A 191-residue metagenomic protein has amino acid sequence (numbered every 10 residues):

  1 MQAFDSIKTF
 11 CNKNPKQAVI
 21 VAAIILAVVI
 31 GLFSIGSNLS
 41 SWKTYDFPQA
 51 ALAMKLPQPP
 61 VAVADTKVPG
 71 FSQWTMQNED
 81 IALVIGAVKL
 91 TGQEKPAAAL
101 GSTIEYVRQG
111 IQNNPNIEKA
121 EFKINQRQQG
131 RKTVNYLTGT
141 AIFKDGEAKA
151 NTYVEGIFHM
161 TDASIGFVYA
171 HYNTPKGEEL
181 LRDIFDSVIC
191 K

Functional and structural regions predicted by a protein language model:
M1-P15: N-terminal Lys/Arg-rich, disordered targeting/topogenic segments
K8, G36-S37: Long, acidic, intrinsically disordered low-complexity segments
N14-A18, S41-K43: Low-complexity, charge- and small-residue-enriched intrinsically disordered regions
A18-S34: Hydrophobic membrane-insertion alpha-helices, especially the h-region of bacterial N-terminal signal peptides
S37-S72, N116, Q128-Q129: N-terminal "mature-domain start" segment
P48, P60-V61, T103-I111, E118 (+1 more regions): Surface-exposed amphipathic alpha-helical segments
T66-Y169: Conserved polar/disulfide-associated segments of primarily extracytoplasmic proteins
